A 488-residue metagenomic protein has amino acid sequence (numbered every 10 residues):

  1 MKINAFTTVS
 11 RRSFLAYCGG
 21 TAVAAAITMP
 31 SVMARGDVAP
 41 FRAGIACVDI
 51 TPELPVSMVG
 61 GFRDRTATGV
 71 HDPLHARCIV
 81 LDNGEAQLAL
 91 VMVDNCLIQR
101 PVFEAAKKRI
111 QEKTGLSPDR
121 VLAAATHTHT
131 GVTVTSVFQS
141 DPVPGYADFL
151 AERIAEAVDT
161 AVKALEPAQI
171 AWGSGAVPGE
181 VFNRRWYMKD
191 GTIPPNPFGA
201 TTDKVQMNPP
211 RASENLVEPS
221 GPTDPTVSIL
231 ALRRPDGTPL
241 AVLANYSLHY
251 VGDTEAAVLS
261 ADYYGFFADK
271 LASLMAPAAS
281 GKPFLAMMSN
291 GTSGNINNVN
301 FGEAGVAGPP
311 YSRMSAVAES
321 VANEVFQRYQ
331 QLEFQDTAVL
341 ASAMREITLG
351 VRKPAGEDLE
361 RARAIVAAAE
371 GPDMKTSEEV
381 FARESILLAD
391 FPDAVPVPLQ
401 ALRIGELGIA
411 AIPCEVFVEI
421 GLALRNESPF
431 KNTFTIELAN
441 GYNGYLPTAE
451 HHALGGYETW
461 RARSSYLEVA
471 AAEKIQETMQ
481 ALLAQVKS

Functional and structural regions predicted by a protein language model:
M1-V9, Y17-I27: N-terminal secretory signal peptides
M29-S31: N-terminal signal peptide c-region/cleavage motif recognized by signal peptidases
D37-A124, T128-L285, S289-A316, Y329 (+1 more regions): Conserved beta-alpha junction segments in alpha/beta enzyme cores
